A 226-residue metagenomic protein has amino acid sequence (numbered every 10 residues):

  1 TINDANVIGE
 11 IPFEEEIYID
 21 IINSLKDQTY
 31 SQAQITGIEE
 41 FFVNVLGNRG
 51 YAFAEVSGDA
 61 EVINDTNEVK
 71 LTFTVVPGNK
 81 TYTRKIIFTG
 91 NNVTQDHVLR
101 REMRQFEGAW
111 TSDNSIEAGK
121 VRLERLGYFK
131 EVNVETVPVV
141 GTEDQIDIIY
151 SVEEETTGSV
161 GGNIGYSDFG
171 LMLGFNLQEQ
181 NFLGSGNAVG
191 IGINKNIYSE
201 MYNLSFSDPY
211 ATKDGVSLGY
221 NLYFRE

Functional and structural regions predicted by a protein language model:
T1-V139, G158: Acidic, glycine-rich low-complexity/disordered segments
P12, I17, V93, A109-E226: Gram-negative/organellar outer-membrane beta-barrel architecture
